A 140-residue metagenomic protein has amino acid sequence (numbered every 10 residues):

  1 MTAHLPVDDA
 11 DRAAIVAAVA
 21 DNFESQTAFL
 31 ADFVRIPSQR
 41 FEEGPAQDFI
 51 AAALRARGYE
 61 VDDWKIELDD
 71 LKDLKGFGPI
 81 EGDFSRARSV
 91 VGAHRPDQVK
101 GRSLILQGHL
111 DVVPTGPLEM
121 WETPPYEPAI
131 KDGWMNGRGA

Functional and structural regions predicted by a protein language model:
T2-R138: Acidic/His- and Gly-rich active-site-bordering loop/insert found across diverse amide/peptide-bond hydrolases
